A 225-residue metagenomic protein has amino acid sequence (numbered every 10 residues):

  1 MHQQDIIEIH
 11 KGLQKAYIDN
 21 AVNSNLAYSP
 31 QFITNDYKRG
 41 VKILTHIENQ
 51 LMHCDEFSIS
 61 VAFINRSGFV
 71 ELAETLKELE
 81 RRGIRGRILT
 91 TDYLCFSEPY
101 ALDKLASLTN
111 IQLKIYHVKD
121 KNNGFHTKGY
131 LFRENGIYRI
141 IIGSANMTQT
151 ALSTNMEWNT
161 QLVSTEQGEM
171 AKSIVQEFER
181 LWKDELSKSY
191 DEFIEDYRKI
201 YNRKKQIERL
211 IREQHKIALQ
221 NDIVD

Functional and structural regions predicted by a protein language model:
M1-D225: PLD/PLD-like phosphodiesterase catalytic module centered on the HKD motif
